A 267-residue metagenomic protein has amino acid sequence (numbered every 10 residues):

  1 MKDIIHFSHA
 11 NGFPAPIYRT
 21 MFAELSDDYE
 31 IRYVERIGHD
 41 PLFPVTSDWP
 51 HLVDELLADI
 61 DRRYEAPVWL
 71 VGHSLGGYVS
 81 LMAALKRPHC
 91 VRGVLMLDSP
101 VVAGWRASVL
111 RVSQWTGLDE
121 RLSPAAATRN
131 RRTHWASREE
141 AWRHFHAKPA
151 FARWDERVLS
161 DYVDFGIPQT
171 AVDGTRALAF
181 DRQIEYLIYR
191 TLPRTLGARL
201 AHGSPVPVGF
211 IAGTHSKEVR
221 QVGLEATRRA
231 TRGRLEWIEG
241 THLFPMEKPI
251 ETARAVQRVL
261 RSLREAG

Functional and structural regions predicted by a protein language model:
M1-F43, D59: Conserved HGGG/HGGXW glycine-rich cap/lid loop of the alpha/beta-hydrolase fold
H6-A10, H73, A212: The conserved beta1-alpha1 loop
R32-V71, V101, L110-S113, R254: Active-site loop/oxyanion-hole signature of alpha/beta-hydrolase fold enzymes
V34-R36, E236-T241: Short glycine-rich catalytic loops that host catalytic nucleophiles or stabilize transition states across multiple
A66-V109: Conserved hydrolase catalytic core segment
V94-H134, R220: Flexible "cap/lid" loop of the alpha/beta hydrolase fold
R157, I167-R228: Conserved serine/cysteine hydrolase catalytic core
G240-A253: Catalytic histidine-centered segment of alpha/beta-hydrolase-like enzymes
